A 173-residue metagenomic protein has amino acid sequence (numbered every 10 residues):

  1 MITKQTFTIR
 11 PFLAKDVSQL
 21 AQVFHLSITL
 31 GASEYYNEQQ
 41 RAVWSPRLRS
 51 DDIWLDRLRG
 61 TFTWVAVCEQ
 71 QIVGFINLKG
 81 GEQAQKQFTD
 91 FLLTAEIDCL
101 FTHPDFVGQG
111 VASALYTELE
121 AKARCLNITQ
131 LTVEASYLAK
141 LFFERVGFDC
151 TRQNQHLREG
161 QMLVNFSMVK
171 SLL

Functional and structural regions predicted by a protein language model:
M1-S18, L173: Conserved N-terminal entry element of GNAT/NAT acetyltransferase domains
H25-D52: Conserved GNAT-fold acetyl-CoA-binding loop/helix
R49-V65, E96: A short helix-loop-beta-strand connector motif used in the catalytic cores of GNAT acetyltransferases and, in some
V65, Q71-G80, E96-F101: Conserved beta-strand in the GNAT
Q87-P104: Conserved acetyl-CoA binding element of GNAT-fold acetyltransferases
T102, G108-A121, R145: Conserved acetyl-CoA-binding loop-helix of GNAT-fold acetyltransferases
A123-A135: Conserved GNAT acetyl-CoA-binding A-motif
T132-E134, D149-S167: Conserved catalytic-core motifs of GNAT/GCN5-like acyltransferases
